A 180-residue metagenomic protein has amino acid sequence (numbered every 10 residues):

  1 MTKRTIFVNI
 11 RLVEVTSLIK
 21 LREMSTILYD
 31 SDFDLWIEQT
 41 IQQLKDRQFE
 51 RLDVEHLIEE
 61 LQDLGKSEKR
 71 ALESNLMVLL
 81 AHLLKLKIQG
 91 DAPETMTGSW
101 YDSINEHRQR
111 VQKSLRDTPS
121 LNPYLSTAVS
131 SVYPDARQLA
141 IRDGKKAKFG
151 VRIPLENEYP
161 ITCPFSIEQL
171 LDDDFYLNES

Functional and structural regions predicted by a protein language model:
T2-S180: Surface/interface-facing alpha-helical segments and adjacent flexible terminal/loop regions used for partner/assembly
